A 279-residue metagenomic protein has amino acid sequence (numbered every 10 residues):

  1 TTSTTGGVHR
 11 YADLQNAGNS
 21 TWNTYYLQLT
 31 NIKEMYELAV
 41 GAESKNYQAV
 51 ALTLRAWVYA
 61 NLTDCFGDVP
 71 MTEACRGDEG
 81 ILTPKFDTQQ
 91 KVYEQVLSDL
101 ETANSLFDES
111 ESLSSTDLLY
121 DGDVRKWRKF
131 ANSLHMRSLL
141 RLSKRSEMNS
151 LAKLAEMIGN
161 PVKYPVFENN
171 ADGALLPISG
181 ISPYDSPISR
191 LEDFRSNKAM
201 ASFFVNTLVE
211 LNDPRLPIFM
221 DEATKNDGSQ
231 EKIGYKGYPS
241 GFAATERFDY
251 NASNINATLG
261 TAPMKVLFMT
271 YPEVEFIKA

Functional and structural regions predicted by a protein language model:
T2-L54, V58-K278: Structured, solvent-exposed acidic/aromatic patches
